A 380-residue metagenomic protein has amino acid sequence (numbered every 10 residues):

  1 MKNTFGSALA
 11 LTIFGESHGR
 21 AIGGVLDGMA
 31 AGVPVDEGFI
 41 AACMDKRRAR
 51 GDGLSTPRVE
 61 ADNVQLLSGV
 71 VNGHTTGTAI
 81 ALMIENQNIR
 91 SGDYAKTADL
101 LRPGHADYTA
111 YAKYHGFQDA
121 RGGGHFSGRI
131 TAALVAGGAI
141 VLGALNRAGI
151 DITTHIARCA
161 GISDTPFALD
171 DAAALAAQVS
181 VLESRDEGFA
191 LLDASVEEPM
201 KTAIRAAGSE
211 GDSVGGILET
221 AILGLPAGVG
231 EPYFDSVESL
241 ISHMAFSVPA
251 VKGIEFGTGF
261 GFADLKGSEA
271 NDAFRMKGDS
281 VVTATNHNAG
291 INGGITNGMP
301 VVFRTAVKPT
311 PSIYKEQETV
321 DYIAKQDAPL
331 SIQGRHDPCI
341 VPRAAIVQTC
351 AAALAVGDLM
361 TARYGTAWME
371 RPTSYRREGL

Functional and structural regions predicted by a protein language model:
M1-R58: N-terminal, positively charged regions that mediate nucleic acid binding
A10-G15, Q118-I130, A227-E231, N288-I291 (+1 more regions): A short glycine/serine-rich beta->alpha loop
F14-R20, V135, E210-D327: Glycine-rich anion/phosphate-binding loop at the beta-strand->alpha-helix junction
R20-G32, G128-I150, D235-H243, M299-V301 (+2 more regions): Alpha-helical support elements that line or immediately flank enzyme active sites and cofactor-binding pockets
C43-T109: Glycine-rich, N-terminal phosphate-binding loop and its surrounding beta-alpha-beta segment
A98-G124, T319-P338: Short acidic, glycine/tyrosine-flanked loop/strand segments centered on an H-E-D-like triad
K113-G230: Glycine-rich, mobile lid/loop segments that gate access to catalytic sites or pores
S312-L380: Internal helix-turn-beta structural module
